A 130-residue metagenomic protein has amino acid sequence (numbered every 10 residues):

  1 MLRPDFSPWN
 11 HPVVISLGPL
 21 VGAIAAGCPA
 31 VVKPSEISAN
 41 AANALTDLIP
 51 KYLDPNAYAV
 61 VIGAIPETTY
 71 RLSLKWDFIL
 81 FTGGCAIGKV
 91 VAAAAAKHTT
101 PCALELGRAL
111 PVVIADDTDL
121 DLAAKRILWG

Functional and structural regions predicted by a protein language model:
M1-Y52, T99: Conserved small-residue-rich beta-alpha loop and adjacent elements that most often cradle the phosphate/pyrophosphate
L20, T68-T69, A92, A124: Generic hydrophobic/aromatic pocket-lining and core-packing "Φ" positions
V21, F78-T82: Periplasmic-binding protein-like
G27, Y58, I79, R108: Residue-level signal for inorganic ion chemistry
C28, K33-S35, I62, T82-G83 (+1 more regions): Short beta->alpha connector loops at strand-helix junctions that form conserved, small/polar/Pro-enriched
N43, T69-Y70, G84-A93: Active-site core of PLP-dependent enzymes with the aminotransferase class I/II
L53, A86-G130: ALDH superfamily catalytic-core signature
V60-D77: A structured beta-alpha segment of the ubiquitous adenosine-cofactor-binding alpha/beta core
